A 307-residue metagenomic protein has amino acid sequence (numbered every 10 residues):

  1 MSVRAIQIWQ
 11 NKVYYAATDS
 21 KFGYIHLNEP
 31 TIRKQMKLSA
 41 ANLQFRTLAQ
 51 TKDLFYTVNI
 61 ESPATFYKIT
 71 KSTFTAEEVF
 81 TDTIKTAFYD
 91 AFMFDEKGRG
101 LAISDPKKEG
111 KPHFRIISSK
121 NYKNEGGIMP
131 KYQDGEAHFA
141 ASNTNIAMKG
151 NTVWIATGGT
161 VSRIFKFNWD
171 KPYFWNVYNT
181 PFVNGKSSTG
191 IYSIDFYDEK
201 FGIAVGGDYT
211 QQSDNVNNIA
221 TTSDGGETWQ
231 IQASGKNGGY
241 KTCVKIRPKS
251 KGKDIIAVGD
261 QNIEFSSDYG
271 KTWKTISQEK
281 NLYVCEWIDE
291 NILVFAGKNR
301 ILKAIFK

Functional and structural regions predicted by a protein language model:
M1-S20: Beta-strand-rich domains and repeat architectures in extracellular enzymes and scaffolds, especially beta-propellers
S2-A5, L43-A49, K85-M93, S188-S193 (+2 more regions): Repeated scaffold domains used in trafficking and secretory/extracellular systems, primarily beta-propellers
I8-Q10, Q50-K52, F94-K97, M148-G150 (+3 more regions): Residue-level detector of Asp-centered blade-edge/turn motifs that repeat once per structural unit in beta-propeller
V13-Y14, L54-Y56, G98-A102, T152-W154 (+3 more regions): Entry beta-strands of beta-propeller and related beta-repeat scaffolds
A17-T18, V58-I60, A102-P106, A156-G159 (+3 more regions): Recurrent small/Gly-Pro-centered beta-turn motifs in extracellular repeat architectures
D19-K37, P63-A64, K68-I84, K107 (+6 more regions): Asp-box/BNR beta-propeller loop motif
A233-F265: Loop/turn-rich, solvent-exposed surfaces of beta-rich toroidal or solenoidal domains
W287-K307: Blade-level signature of beta-propeller repeat domains, shared across WD40, Kelch, NHL, RCC1 and BNR/Asp-box propellers
